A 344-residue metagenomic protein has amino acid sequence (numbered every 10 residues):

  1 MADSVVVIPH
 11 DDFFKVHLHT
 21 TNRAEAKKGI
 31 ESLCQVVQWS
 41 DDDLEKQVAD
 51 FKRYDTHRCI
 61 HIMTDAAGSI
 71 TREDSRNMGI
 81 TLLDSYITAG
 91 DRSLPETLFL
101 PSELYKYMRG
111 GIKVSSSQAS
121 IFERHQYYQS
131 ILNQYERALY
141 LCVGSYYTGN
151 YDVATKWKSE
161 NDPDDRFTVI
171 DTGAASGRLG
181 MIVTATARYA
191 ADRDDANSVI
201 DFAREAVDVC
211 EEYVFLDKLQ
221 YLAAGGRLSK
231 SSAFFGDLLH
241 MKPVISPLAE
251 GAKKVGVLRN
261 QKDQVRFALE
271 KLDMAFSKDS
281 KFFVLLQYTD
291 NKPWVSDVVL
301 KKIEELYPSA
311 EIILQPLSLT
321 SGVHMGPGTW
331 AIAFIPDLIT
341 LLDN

Functional and structural regions predicted by a protein language model:
M1-F14, E45-Q47, F51-T88, N150 (+3 more regions): Mixed-charge interfacial surface used for oligomerization/domain docking and macromolecular partner engagement
F13-T21: A generic structural motif
T20-A24, D337-I339: Helix N-cap motif at beta-to-alpha junctions
T21-R23, D50-R58, A119-Q126, L132: M14 metallocarboxypeptidase catalytic domain recognition
N22-W39: Charge-rich, low-aromatic oligomerization/scaffolding segments with amphipathic character
A24, K28, Q126-Q129, D201 (+2 more regions): Solvent-exposed alpha-helical segments within well-ordered globular domains of core cellular machineries
H61-E123: N-terminal glycine-rich anion-binding loop in soluble enzyme alpha/beta folds
A119-E160: Active-site cofactor/cluster-binding pocket
